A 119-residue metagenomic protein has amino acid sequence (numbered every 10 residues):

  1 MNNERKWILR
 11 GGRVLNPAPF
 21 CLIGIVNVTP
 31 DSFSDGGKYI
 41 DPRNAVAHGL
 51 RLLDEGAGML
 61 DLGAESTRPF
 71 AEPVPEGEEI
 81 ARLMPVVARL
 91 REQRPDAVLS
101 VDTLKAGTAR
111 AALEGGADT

Functional and structural regions predicted by a protein language model:
M1-T29: N-terminal amphipathic alpha-helix/helix-capping segment at the start of soluble metabolic enzymes
C21-I25, G58-D61, D96-S100, D118-T119: Structural preference for beta-strand elements that scaffold enzyme active sites
I25-A47, E72, V98-S100: Active-site mouth loops of central-metabolism enzymes
V26, L52, G56, D102 (+1 more regions): Conserved, mostly hydrophobic/aromatic
S32-S34, G58-P85: Glycine-rich, proline-tolerant flexible connector loops at the mouths of alpha/beta enzymes
D41-L52, L104-A109: Short, acidic/polar
A47-G63: Catalytic domains of carbohydrate-active enzymes, especially glycoside hydrolases
A71-V101, A106-R110, E114: Alpha-helix-loop-beta-strand connector modules within alpha/beta enzyme cores
